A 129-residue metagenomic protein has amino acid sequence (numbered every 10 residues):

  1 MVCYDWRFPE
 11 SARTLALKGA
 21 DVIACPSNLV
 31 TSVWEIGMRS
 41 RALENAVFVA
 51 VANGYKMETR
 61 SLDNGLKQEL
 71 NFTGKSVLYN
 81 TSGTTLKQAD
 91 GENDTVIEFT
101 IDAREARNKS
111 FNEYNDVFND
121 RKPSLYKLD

Functional and structural regions predicted by a protein language model:
W6-V96: CN hydrolase (nitrilase-like) catalytic-core segments centered on the catalytic cysteine and neighboring Lys/Glu
T14-L17, R107-D129: Cysteine/selenocysteine-centered motifs that mediate thiol-based redox chemistry or coordinate metal-sulfur cofactors
T59-R60, I101, S124: Residue-level signal for alpha-helical context at structural boundaries
T81, F99-R104, L128-D129: Short beta-strand-to-coil "C-cap" segments at the C-terminal boundary of structured domains/repeats, marking
N93-S110: A short, polar/charged loop-to-alpha-helix boundary motif
